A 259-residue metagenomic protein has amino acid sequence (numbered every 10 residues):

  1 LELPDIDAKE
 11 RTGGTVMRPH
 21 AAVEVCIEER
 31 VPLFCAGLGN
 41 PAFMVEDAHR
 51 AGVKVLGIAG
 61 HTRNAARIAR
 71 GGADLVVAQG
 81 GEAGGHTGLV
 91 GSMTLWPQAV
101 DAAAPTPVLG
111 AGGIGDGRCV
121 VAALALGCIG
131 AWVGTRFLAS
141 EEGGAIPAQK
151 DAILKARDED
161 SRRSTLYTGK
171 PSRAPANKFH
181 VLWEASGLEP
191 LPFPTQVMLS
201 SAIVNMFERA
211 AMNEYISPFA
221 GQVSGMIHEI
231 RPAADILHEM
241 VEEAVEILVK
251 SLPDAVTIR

Functional and structural regions predicted by a protein language model:
L1-P105: Active-site entrance/lid segments in N-terminal catalytic domains of soluble metabolic enzymes
S92-L109, G115-R259: Conserved active-site-proximal phosphate/metal-binding subdomains
